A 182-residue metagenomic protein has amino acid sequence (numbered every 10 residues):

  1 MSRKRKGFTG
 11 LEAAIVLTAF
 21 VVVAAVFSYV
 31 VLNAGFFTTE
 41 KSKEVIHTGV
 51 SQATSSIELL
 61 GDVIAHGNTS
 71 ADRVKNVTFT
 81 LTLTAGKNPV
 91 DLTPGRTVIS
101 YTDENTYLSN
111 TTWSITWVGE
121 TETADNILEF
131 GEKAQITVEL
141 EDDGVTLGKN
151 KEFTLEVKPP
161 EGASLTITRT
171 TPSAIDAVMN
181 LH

Functional and structural regions predicted by a protein language model:
R3-G35: N-terminal single-pass transmembrane signal-anchor helix
F37-H182: N-terminal export/assembly leader peptides and their processing motifs that target proteins to secretory
